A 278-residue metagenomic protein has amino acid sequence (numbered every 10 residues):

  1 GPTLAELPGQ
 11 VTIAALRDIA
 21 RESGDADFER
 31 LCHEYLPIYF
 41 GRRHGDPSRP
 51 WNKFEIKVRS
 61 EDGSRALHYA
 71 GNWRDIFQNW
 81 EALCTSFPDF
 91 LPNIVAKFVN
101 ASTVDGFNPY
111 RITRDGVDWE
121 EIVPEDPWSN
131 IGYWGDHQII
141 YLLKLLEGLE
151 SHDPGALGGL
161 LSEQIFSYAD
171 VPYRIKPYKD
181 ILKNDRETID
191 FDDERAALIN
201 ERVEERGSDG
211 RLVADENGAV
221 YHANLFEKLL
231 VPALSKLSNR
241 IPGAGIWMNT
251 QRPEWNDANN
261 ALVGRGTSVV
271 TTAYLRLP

Functional and structural regions predicted by a protein language model:
G1-P278: Acidic, mature catalytic/reactive cores of soluble proteins
